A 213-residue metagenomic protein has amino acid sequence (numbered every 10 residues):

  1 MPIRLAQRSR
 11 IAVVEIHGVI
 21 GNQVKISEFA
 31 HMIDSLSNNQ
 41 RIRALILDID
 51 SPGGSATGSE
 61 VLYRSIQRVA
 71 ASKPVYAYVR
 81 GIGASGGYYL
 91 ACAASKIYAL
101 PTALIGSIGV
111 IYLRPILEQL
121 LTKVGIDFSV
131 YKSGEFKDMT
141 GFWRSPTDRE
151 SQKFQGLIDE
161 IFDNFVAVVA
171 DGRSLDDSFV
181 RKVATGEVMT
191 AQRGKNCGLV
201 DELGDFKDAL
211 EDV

Functional and structural regions predicted by a protein language model:
M1-P74, I82-G172: Small-residue-centered hinge/linker elements
P74, L175-K182: A local structural motif
Y76-A84, V183-E187: Glycine-rich beta-to-alpha transition loops that act as phosphate-gripper elements at the mouths of alpha/beta enzyme
G87, E187-Q192: Acidic, divalent-metal-coordinating active-site segment for phosphoryl/phosphodiester hydrolysis, typified by short
S95-K96, G156, K182, G186 (+1 more regions): Well-ordered beta-strand positions
L120, V168-V169, V183, R193 (+1 more regions): Residues within well-ordered alpha helices
L157-D176, V200-V213: C-terminal long alpha-helix characteristic of the crotonase
